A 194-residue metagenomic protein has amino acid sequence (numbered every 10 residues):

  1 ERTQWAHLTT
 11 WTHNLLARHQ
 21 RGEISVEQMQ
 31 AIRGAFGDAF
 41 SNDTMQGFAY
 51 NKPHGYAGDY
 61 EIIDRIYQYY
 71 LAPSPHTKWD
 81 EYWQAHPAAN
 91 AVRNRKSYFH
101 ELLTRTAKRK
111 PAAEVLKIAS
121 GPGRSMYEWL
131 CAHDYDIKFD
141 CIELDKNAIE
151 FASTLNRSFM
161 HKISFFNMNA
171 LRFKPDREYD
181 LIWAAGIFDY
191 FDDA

Functional and structural regions predicted by a protein language model:
E1-K78, A85-P87, L102, T106: N-terminal accessory segments
P122-Y135: Conserved SAM-binding loop of SAM-dependent methyltransferases across substrates and taxa, primarily the Class I
D145-N147: Conserved SAM/SAH-binding beta-strand->alpha-helix loop
A152-S153: Conserved SAM-binding loop
F159-A170: Conserved SAM-binding strand-loop segment of SAM-dependent methyltransferases
R172-R177: Short conserved loop adjoining the S-adenosyl-L-methionine
W183-G186: A conserved beta-strand element that flanks and buttresses the S-adenosyl-L-methionine
Y190-A194: A short, conserved alpha-helix within the catalytic core of class I
